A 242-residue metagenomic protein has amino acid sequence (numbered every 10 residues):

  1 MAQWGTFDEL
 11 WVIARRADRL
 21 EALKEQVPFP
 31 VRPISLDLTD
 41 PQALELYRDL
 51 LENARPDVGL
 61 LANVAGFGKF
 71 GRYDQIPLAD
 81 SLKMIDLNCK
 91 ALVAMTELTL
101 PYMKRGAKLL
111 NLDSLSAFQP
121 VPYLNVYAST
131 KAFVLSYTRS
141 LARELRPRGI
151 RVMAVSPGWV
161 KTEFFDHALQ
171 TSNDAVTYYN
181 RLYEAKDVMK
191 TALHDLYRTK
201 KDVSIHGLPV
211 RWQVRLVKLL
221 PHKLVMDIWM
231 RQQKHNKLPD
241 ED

Functional and structural regions predicted by a protein language model:
M1-E9: Canonical Rossmann dinucleotide-binding motif of NAD(H)/NADP(H)-dependent dehydrogenases/reductases, specifically
V27-Q42: Rossmann-fold cofactor-recognition segment
V64-K69: Conserved NAD(P)H cofactor-binding loop of Rossmann-fold oxidoreductase domains
R72-Y73, D80-K83: Substrate-binding pocket helix/loop in short-chain dehydrogenase/reductase
T96, T130: Active-site helix of classical SDR
S114: Residue(s) in the substrate-gating loop at a strand-loop-helix junction that position the organic substrate next
P147-L208: SDR active-site lid
